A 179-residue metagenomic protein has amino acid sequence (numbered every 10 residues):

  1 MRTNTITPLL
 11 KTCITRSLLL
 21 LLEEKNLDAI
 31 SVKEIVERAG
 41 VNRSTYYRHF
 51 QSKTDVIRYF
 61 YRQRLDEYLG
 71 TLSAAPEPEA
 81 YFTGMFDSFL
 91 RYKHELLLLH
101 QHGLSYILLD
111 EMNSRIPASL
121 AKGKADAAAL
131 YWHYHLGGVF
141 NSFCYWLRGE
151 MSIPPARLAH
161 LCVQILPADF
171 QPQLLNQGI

Functional and structural regions predicted by a protein language model:
M1-T5, I35-D55, S88-R91, E95-H102 (+2 more regions): Basic/polar phosphate-binding segments, predominantly the helix-turn-helix DNA-binding elements of transcriptional
P8-L19, E23, D28-G40, Y47-S73 (+2 more regions): An amphipathic alpha-helix adjacent to DNA-recognition modules
L18, F60, R64, Y68 (+4 more regions): Hydrophobic recognition helices of helix-based DNA-binding modules
E23-K25, G123, G149: Cytosolic nucleotide-binding catalytic cores of signal-transduction proteins
I30-S31, L97-L99, L108, P155 (+1 more regions): Short, hydrophobic secondary-structure boundary micro-motifs
L72, L96-L99, W146, E150 (+1 more regions): Secondary-structure edge/capping motif, primarily at the C-terminal ends of alpha-helices and the immediately following
G84, Q101-N141, A156, Q164-Q171: Amphipathic alpha-helical packing segments from all-alpha helical-bundle domains
R148-I179: C-terminal peripheral helix-coil segments that are non-catalytic and often amphipathic
